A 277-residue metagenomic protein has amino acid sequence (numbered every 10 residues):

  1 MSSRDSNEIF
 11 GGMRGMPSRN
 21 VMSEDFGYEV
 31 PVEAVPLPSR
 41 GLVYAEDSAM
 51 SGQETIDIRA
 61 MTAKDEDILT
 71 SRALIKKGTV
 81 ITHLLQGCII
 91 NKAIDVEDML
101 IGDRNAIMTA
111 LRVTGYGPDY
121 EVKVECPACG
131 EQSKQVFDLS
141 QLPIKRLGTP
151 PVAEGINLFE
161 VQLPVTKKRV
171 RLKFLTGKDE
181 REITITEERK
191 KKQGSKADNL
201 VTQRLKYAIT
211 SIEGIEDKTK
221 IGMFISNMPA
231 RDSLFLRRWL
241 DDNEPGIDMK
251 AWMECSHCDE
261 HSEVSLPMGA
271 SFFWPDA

Functional and structural regions predicted by a protein language model:
M1-A277: Long C-terminal interaction/binding lobes of large macromolecular proteins
